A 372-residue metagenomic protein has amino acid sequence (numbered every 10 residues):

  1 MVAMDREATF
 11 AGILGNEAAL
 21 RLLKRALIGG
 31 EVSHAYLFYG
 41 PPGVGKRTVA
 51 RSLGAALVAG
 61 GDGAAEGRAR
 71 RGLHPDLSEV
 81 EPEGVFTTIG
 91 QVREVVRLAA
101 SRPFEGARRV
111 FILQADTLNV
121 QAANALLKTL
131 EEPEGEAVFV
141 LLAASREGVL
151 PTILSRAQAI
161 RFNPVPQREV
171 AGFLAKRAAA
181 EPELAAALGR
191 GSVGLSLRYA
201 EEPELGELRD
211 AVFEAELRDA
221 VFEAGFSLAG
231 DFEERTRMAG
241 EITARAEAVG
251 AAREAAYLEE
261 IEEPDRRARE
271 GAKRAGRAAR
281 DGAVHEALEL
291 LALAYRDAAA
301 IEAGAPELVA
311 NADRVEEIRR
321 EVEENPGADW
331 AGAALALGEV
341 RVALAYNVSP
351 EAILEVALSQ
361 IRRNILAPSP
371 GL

Functional and structural regions predicted by a protein language model:
V2-A56, G60-A69, E136, A144-L290 (+1 more regions): Charged, glycine-rich active-site and insertion segments that engage polyanionic ligands
L22-L27, I89-R109, D116-T117, N124-K128: Conserved alpha-helical scaffold flanking the Walker A/P-loop in AAA+ ATPase domains
A64-T88, E147-V149: AAA+/P-loop NTPase substrate/partner-engagement loops
E83-I89, A115-D116, A159: Flexible beta-alpha connector loops of hexameric P-loop NTPases
E105-R109, E134-V140: Loop/turn-to-beta-strand initiation segments
I112-Q114, Q121, G135-A137, R161: Conserved catalytic/coupling elements of P-loop NTPase cores
A115-L118, S145-R146: Conserved Walker B
A125, T129-P133, T152: Catalytic-core regions built around general acid/base machinery
